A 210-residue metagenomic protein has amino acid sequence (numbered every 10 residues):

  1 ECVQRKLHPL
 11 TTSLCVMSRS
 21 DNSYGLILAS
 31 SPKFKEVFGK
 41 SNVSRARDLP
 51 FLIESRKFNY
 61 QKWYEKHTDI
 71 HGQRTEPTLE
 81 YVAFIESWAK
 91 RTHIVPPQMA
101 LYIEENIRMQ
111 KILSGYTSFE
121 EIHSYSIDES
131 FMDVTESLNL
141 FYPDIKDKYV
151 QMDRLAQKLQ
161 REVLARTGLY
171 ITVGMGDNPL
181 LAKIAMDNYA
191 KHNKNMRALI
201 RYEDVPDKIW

Functional and structural regions predicted by a protein language model:
E1-N139: Residues that scaffold, gate, or flank divalent-cation-dependent active/transport sites
L26, Y142, K183: Short acidic, gly/pro-rich beta-turn/loop elements at beta-sheet edges and active-site/ligand-binding grooves
L49, D144, N188-A190: Residue-level signature of transmembrane alpha-helix interfaces in integral membrane proteins
G72-K90, I145-K158, A198-I200: Glycine-rich, flexible loop segments associated with nucleotide phosphate handling
H123-S124, F131, E136-L140, D144-R161: Active-site periphery "cap/insert" segments of enzyme catalytic domains
K148-W210: Long, highly charged, low-complexity intrinsically disordered interaction regions that mediate electrostatic DNA/RNA
